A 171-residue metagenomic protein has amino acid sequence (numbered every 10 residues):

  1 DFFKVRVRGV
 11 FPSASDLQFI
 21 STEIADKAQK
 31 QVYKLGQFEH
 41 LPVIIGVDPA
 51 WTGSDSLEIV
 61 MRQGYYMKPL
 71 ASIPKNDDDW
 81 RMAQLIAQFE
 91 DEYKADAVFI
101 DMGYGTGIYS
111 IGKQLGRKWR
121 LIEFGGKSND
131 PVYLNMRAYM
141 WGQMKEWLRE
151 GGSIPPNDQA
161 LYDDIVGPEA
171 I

Functional and structural regions predicted by a protein language model:
D1-V47, M61, D163-I171: ATPase catalytic-site recognition across NTP-hydrolyzing enzymes
F11, P49-W51, Y104: Short, flexible loop/turn elements at secondary-structure junctions
L35-G36, D48, A87, Y133: Residues embedded in well-ordered secondary-structure elements
G36-F38, T52, D91: Generic structural signal for beta-strand residues in well-ordered domains
H40, W51-E58: Short, flexible loop/turn motifs enriched in small residues
Q63-I171: Mg2+-dependent endonuclease catalytic cores in nucleic-acid-processing enzymes, primarily RNase H-like
